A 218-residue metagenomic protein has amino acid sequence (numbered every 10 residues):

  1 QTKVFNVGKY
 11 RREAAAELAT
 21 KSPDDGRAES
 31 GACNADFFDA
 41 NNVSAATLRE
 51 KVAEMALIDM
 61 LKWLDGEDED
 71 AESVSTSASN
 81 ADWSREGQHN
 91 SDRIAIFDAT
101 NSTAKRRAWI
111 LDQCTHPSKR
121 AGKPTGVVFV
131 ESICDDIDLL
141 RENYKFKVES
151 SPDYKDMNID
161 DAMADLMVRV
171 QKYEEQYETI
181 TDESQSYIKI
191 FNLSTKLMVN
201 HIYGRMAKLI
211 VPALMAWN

Functional and structural regions predicted by a protein language model:
Q1-L61, N80-A81, R85, N90 (+1 more regions): Conserved substrate/cofactor phosphate-moiety recognition/catalytic segment in nucleotide-dependent phosphotransferases
T2-N6, V127-F129, Q185-I190: Conserved beta-strand scaffold positions in the cores of enzyme catalytic domains, especially in NTP/NDP-utilizing
E13-A15, K105-R107, D135-Y144, M198-H201: Switch/connector loops and helix/strand junctions flanking conserved nucleotide-binding motifs in nucleotide-processing
T20-D25, D36-A46, C114, S118-T179: A glycine- and Lys/Arg-enriched "phosphate-lid" helix/loop adjacent to the NTP-binding pocket of small-molecule kinases
S73-S79: Intrinsically disordered, low-complexity serine/threonine-rich segments that act as phosphorylation-prone tracts
N90-A95, G126: Loop/turn-to-beta-strand initiation segments
R93-R107: Conserved Switch II/interswitch segment of TRAFAC-class P-loop GTPases
W109-Q113, V168-N218: NTP-dependent small-molecule kinase module
